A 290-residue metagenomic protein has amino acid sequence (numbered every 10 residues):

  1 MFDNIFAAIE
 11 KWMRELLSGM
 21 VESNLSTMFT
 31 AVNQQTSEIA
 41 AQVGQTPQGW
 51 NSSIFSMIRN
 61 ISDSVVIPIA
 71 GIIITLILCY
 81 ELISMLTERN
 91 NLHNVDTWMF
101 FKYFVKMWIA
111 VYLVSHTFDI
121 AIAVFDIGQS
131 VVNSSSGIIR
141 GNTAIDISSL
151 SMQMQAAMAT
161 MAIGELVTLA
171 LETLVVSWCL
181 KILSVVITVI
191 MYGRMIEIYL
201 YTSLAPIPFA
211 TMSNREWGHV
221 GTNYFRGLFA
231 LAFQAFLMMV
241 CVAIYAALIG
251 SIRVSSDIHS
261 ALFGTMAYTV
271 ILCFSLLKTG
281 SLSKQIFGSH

Functional and structural regions predicted by a protein language model:
M1-I73, R89-W98, M107-C179, G218 (+3 more regions): Gly/Ser-rich, low-complexity
P68-Y80, I198: Hydrophobic alpha-helical transmembrane segments
L76, A121-V124, G128, V186-V189 (+3 more regions): Membrane-embedded alpha-helices of multi-pass transport/permease systems
L76-L86, I109: Core alpha-helical transmembrane segments of integral membrane proteins
L82-V95, S184-T188, E216-W217: Membrane-water interface regions at transmembrane-helix termini and the short interhelical loops of multi-pass membrane
V176, L180-M212, R226-A247: Alpha-helical transmembrane segments of helical membrane proteins, especially in multi-pass transport, channel
